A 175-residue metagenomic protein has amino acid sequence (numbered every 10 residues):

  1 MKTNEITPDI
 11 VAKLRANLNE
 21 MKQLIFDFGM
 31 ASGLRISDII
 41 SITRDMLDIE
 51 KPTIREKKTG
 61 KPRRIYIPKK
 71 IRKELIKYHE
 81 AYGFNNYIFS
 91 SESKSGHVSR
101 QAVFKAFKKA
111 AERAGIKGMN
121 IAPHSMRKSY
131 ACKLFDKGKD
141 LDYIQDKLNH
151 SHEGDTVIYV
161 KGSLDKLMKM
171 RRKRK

Functional and structural regions predicted by a protein language model:
M1-K175: Conserved catalytic core of the tyrosine transesterase superfamily
